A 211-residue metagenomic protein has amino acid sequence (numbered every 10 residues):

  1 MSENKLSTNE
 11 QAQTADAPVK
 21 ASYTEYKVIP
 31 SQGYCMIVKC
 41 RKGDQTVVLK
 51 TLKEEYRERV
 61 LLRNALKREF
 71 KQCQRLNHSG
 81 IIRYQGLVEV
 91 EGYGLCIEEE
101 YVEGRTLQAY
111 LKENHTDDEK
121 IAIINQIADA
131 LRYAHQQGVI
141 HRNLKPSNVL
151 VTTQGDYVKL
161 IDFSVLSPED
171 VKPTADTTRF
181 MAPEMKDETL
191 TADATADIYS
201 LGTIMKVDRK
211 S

Functional and structural regions predicted by a protein language model:
Y56-R75: AlphaC helix of the eukaryotic protein kinase fold
R83-L95: Short beta-strand micro-motifs within the conserved protein kinase catalytic domain, predominantly in the N-lobe
G92-T106: Conserved short submotifs of the Hanks-type protein kinase catalytic core that shape the nucleotide-binding pocket
T106-T116: AlphaC helix of the protein kinase catalytic domain
I123-I124: Activation segment signature within eukaryotic-like protein kinase domains
D129-V139: Protein kinase catalytic-loop region centered on the HRD/HxD motif
K172-M185: Conserved activation segment of eukaryotic-like protein kinases, specifically the C-terminal portion of the activation
